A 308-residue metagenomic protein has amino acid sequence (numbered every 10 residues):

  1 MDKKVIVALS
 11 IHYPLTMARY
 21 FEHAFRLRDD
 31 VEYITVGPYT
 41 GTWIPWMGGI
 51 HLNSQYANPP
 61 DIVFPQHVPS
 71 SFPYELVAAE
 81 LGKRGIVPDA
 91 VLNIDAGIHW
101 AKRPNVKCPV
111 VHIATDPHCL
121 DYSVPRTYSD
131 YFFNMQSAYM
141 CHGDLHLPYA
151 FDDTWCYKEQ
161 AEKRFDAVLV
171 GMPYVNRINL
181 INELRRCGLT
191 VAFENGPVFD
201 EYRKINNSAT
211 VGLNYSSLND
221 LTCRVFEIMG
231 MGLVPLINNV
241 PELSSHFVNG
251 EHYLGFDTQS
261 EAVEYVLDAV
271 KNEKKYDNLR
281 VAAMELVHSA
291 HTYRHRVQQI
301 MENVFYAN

Functional and structural regions predicted by a protein language model:
D2-E80, R84-V106, H112-N249, Q298 (+1 more regions): Nucleotide-sugar donor-binding catalytic core of glycosyltransferases
I228, Y253, T292: Hydrophobic, well-ordered secondary-structure elements that form the walls of internal hydrophobic environments
F247, V266, R280: Short, flexible helix/strand-to-coil boundary loops that buttress conserved ligand/catalytic motifs in alpha/beta
Y253-Q259, D268-K274: Conserved acidic donor-binding segment of nucleotide-sugar-dependent glycosyltransferases
V270-V304: A charged, aromatic-enriched C-terminal amphipathic alpha-helix characteristic of glycosyltransferases across folds
